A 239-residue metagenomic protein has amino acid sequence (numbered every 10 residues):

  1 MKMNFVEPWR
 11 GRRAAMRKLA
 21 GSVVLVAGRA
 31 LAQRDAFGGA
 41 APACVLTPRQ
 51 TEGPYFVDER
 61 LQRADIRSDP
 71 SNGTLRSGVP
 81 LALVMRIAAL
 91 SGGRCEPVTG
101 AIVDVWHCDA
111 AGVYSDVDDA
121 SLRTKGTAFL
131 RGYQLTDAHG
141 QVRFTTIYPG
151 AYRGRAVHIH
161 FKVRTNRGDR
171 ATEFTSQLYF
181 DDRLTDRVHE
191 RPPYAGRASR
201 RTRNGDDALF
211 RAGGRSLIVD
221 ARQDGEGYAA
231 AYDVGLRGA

Functional and structural regions predicted by a protein language model:
M1-A14, L19-A27: N-terminal secretory signal peptides
F37-A212, A231, G235-A239: Beta-strand-dominated extracellular/periplasmic modules and repeats in secreted or surface-exposed proteins
G150-Y152, D220-G225: Exposed beta-sheet edge/beta-hairpin loop segments within beta-rich domains
L209-Q223: Low-complexity, intrinsically disordered Gly/Pro/Thr-rich segments
Y228: Aromatic- and glycine-enriched pocket-lining scaffold segments that form the walls of small-molecule binding clefts
